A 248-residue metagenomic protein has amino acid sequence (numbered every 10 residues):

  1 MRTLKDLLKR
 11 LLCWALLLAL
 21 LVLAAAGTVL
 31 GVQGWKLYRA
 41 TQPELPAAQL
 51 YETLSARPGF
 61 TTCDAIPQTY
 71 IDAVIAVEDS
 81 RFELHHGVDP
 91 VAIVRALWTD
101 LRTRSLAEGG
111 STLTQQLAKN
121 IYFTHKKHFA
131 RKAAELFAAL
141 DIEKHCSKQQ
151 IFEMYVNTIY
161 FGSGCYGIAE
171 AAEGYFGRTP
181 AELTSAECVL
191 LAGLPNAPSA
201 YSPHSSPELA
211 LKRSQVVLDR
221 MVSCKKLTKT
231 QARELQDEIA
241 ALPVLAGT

Functional and structural regions predicted by a protein language model:
M1-T248: Juxtamembrane regions of bacterial inner-membrane/periplasmic proteins, predominantly the peptidoglycan biogenesis
